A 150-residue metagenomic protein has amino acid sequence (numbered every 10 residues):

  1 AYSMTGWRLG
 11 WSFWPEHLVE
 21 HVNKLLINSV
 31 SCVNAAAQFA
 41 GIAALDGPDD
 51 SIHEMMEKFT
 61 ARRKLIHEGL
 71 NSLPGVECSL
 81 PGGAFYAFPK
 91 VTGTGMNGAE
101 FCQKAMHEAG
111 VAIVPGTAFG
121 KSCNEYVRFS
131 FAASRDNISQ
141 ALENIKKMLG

Functional and structural regions predicted by a protein language model:
A1-G150: PLP-dependent class I/II
